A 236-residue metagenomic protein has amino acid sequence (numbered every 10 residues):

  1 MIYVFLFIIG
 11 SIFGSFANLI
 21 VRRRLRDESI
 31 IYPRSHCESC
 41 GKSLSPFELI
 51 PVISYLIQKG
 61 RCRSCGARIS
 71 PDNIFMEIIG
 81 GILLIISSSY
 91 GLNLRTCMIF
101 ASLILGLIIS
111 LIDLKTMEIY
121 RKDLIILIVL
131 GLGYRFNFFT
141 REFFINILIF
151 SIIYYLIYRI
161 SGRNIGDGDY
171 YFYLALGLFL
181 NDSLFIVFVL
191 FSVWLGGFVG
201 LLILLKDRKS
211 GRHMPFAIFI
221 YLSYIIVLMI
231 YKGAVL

Functional and structural regions predicted by a protein language model:
M1-L236: A membrane-topology feature that recognizes alpha-helical transmembrane segments and their immediate juxtamembrane
